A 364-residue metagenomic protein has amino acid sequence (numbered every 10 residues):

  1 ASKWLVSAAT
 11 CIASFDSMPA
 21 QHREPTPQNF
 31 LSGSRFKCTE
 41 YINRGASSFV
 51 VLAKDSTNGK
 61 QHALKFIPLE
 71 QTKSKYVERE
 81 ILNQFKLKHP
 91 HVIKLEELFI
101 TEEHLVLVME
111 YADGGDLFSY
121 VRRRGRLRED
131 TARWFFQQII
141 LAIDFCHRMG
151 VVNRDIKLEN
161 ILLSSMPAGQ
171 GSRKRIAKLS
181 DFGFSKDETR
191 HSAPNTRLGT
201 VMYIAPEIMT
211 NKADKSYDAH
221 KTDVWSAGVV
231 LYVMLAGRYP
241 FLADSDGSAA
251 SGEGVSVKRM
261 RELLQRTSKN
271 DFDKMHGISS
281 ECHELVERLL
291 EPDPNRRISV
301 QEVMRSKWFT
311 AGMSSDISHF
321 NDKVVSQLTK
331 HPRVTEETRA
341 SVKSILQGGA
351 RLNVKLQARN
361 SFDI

Functional and structural regions predicted by a protein language model:
T39-G45, V50: Protein kinase glycine-rich loop
Q61, F66-K88: Conserved N-lobe beta3->alphaC-helix segment of eukaryotic protein kinase catalytic domains
L98: Activation-segment/catalytic-loop signature of the eukaryotic protein kinase fold
E102-D116: Conserved short submotifs of the Hanks-type protein kinase catalytic core that shape the nucleotide-binding pocket
F135-F136: Activation segment signature within eukaryotic-like protein kinase domains
E291-R296, V300-I317: Terminal C-lobe "cap" of eukaryotic-type protein kinase domains
